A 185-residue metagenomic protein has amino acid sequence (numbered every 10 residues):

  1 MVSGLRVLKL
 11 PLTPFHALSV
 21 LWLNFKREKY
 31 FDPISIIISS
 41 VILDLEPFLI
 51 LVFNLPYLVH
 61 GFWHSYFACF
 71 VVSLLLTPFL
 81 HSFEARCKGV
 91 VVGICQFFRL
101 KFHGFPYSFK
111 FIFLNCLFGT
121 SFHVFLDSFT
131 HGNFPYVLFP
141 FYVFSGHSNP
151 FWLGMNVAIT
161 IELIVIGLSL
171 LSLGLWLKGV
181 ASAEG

Functional and structural regions predicted by a protein language model:
M1-G185: N-terminal membrane-targeting hydrophobic helices
